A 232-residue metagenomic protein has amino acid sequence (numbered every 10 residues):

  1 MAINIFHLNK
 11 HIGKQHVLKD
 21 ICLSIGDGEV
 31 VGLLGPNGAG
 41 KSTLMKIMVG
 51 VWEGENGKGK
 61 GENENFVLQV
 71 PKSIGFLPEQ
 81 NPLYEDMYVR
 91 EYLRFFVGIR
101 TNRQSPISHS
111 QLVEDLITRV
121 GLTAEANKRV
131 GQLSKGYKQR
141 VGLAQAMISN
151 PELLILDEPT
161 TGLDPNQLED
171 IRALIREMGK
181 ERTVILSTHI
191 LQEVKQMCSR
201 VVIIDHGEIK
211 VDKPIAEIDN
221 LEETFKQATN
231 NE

Functional and structural regions predicted by a protein language model:
I3-I5, L18: Conserved structural motif at the start of ABC-family nucleotide-binding domains
V49: Helix-to-loop junction immediately C-terminal to a conserved catalytic motif
R94, G98-T101, P106-E125: Conserved ABC ATPase "signature" region
R129-G136: Conserved ABC ATPase signature
L154-E158: Catalytic Walker B motif of ABC-type/P-loop ATPase nucleotide-binding domains
L168-K180: Helical segment within the ABC ATPase nucleotide-binding domain
